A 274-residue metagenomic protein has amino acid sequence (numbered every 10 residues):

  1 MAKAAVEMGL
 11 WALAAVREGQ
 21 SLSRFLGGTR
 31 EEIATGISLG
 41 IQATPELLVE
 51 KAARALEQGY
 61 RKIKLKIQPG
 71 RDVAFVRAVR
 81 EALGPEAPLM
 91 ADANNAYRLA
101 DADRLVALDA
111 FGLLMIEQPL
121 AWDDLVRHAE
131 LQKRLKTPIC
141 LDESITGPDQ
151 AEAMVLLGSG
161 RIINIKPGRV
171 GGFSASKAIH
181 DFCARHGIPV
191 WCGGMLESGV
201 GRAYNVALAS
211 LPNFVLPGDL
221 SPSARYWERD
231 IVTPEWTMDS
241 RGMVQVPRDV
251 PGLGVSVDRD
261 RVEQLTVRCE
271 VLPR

Functional and structural regions predicted by a protein language model:
M1-M90, N94-L99, D103, A107-A110 (+2 more regions): N-terminal capping/lid subdomain adjacent to the active-site entrance of alpha/beta enzymes
L39, K66-I67, P119, P167 (+1 more regions): Conserved residues at beta->alpha junctions
P69, N94-Y97, L120-A121, I145-T146 (+1 more regions): Short, glycine/acidic-enriched loop or turn micro-motifs at the edges of active sites
G112, D123-C140, I145-V244: Shared catalytic-loop signature of beta/alpha-barrel
